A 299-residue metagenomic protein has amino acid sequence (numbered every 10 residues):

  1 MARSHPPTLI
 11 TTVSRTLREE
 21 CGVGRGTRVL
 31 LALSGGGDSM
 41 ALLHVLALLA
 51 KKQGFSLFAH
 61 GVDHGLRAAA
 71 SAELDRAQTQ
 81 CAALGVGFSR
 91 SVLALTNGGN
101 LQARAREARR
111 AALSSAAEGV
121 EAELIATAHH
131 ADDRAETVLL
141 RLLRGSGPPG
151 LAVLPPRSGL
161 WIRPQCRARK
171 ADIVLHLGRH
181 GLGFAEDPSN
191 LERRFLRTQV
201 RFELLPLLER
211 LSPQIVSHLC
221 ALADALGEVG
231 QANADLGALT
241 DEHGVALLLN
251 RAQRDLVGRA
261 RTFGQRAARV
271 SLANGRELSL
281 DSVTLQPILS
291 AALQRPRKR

Functional and structural regions predicted by a protein language model:
A2-D38, S56-F58, V62-H64, L93-N97 (+6 more regions): AMP-forming adenylation/ATP pyrophosphatase catalytic core
A2-E203: Core alpha/beta nucleotide-donor-binding catalytic domains of modification enzymes
R144, P148, E209-V216: Alpha-helix boundary/capping and short turn/kink residues
E203-E209: Helix-loop "lid/cap" segments that line or gate small-molecule binding pockets
